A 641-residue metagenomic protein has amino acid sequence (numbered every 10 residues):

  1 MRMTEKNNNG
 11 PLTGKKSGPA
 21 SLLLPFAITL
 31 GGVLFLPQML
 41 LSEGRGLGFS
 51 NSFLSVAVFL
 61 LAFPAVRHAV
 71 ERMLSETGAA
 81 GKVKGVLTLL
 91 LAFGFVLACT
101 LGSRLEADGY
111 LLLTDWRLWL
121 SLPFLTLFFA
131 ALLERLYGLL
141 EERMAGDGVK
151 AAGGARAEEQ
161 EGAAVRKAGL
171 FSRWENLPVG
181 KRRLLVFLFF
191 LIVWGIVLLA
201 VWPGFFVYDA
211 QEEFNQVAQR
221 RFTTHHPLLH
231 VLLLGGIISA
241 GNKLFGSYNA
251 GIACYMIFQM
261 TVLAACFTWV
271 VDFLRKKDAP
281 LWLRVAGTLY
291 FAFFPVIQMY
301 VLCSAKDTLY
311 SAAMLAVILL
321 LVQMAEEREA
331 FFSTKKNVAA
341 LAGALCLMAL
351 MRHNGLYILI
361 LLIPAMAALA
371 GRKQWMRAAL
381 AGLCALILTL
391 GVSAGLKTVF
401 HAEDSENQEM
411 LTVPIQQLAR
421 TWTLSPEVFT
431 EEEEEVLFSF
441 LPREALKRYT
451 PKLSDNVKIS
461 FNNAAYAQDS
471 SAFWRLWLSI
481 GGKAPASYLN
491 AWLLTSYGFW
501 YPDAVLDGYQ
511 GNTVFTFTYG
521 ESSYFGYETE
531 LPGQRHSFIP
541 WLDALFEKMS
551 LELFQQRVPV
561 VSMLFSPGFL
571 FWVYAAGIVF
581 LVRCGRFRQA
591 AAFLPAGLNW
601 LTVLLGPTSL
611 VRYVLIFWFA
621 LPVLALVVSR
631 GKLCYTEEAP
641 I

Functional and structural regions predicted by a protein language model:
S42-V58, A250-C254, T495-A592: Membrane-interface anchor segments at the N-terminal boundary of transmembrane helices in multi-pass membrane enzymes
T77-K84, K181-L185, V270-F293, A312 (+1 more regions): Transmembrane-helix signature of polytopic, membrane-embedded enzymes that assemble or transfer cell-envelope glycans
A131, C254-D278: Transmembrane-helix motifs of polytopic, lipid-linked glycan transferases
A131, S311-E329, L345, A620-L624: Specific aromatic-rich, kink-prone transmembrane helix
V201-E213, R221-I237, G241, F245-A250 (+1 more regions): Extracytoplasmic catalytic/substrate-binding loops of multi-pass membrane glycan-assembly enzymes
M299-L309, M351: Short acidic/glycine- and proline-prone juxtamembrane loop motifs at membrane-interface regions of multi-pass membrane
N337-R352, I363-P364, A385-L386: Membrane-interface alpha helices of multi-pass inner-membrane proteins
A402-S537: Membrane-proximal stem/loop segments at transmembrane-domain junctions that anchor or position
